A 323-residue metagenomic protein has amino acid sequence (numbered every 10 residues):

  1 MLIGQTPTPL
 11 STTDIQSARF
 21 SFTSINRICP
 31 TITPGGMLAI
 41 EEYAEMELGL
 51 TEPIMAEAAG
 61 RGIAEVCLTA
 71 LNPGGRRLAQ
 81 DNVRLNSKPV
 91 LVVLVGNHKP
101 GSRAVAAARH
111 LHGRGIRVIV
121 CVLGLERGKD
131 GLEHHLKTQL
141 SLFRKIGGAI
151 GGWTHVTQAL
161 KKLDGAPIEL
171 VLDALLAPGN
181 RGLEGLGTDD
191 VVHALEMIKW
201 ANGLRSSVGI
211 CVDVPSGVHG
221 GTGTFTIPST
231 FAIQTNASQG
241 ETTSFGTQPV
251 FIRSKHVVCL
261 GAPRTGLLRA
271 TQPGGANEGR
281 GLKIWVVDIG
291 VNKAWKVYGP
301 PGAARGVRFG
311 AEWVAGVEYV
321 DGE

Functional and structural regions predicted by a protein language model:
M1-K88, K296-E323: Positively charged, low-complexity intrinsically disordered leader regions
L2-F20, I28, L78, N82-Y298: Glycine-rich phosphate/dinucleotide-binding loop and adjoining beta-alpha-beta core of small-molecule
